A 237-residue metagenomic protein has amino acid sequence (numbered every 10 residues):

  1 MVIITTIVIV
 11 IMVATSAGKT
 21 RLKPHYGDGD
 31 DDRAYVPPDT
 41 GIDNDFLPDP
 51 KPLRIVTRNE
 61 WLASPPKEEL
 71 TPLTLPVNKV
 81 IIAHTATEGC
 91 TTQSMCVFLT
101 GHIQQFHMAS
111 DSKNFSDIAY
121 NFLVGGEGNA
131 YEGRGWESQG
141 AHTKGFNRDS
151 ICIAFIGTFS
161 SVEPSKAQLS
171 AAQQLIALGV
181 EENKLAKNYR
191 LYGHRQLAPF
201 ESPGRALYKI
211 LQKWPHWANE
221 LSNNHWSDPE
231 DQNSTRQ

Functional and structural regions predicted by a protein language model:
M1-T87, G125-Q237: Basic/polar, cationic surfaces and motifs that engage anionic cell-wall and phosphate/carboxylate ligands
T71, K113-N114: A general structural signal for stabilizing positions within well-ordered secondary structure
T74-D111: Active-site acidic/histidine clusters and adjacent loop/turn architecture that either coordinate catalytic ions
S110-K113, E182-N183: Alpha-helix termini
